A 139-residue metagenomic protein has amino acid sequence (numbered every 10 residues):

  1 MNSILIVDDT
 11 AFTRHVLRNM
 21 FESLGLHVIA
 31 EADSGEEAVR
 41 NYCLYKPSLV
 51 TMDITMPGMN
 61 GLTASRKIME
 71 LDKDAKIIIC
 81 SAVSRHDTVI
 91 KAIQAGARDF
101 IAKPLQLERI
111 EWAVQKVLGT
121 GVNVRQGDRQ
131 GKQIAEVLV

Functional and structural regions predicted by a protein language model:
A11-A30: Two-component/phosphorelay signaling modules centered on CheY-like receiver
S34-E37, N60-T63: Acidic catalytic/metal-coordinating carboxylates
Y45-T51: Active-site beta3 strand of CheY-like receiver
P57-N60, R85: The feature encodes the CheY-like receiver
D87, L105-V114: C-terminal output helix
W112, G119-V139: CheY-like receiver
